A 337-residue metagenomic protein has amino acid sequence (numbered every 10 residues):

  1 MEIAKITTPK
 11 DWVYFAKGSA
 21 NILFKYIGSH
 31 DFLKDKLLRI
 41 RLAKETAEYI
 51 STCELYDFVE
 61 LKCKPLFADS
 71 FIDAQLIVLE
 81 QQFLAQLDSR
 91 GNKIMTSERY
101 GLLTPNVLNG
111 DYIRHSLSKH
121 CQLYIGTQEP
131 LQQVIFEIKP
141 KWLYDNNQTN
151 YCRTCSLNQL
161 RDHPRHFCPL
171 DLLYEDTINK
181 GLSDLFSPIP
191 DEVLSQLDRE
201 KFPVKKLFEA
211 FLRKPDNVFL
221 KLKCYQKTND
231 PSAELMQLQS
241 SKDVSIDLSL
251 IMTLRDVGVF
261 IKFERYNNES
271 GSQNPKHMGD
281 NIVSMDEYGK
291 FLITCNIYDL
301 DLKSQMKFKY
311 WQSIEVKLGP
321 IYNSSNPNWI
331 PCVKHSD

Functional and structural regions predicted by a protein language model:
E2-D337: Polybasic, positively charged surfaces/segments
